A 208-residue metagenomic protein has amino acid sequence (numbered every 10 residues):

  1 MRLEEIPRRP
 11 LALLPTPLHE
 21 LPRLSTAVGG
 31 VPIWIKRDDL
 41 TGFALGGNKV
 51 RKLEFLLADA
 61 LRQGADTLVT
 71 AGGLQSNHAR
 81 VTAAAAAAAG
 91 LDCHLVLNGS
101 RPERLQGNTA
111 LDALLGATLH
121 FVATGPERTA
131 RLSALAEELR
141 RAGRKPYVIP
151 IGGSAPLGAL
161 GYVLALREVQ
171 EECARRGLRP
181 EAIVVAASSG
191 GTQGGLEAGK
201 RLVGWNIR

Functional and structural regions predicted by a protein language model:
M1-R208: PLP-dependent amino-acid enzyme catalytic core
